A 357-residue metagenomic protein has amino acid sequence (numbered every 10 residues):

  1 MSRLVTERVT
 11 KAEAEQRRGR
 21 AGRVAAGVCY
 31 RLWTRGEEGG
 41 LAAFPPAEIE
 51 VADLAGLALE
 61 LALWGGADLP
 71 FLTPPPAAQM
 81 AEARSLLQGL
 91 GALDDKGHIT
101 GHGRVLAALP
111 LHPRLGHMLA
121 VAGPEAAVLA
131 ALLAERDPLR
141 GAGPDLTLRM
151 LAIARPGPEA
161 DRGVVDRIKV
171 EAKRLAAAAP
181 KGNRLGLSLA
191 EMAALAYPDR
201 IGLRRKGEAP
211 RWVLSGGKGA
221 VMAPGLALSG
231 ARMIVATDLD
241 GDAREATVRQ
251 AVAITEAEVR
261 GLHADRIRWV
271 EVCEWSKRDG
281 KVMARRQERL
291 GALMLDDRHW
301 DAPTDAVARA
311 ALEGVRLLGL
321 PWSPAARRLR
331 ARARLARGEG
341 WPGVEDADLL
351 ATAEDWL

Functional and structural regions predicted by a protein language model:
M1, W33-L357: Second RecA-like catalytic domain
S2-L41: Conserved segment of the helicase C-terminal RecA-like domain
